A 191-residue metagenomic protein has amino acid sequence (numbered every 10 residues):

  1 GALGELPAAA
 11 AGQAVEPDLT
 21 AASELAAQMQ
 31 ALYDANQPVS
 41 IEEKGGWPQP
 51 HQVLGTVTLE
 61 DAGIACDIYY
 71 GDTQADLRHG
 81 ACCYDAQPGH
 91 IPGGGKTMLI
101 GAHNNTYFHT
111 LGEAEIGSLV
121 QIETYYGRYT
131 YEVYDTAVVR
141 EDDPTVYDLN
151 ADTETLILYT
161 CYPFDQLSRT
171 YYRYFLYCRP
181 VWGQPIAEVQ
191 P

Functional and structural regions predicted by a protein language model:
G1-P191: Solvent-exposed, non-transmembrane regions of membrane-associated and secreted proteins
